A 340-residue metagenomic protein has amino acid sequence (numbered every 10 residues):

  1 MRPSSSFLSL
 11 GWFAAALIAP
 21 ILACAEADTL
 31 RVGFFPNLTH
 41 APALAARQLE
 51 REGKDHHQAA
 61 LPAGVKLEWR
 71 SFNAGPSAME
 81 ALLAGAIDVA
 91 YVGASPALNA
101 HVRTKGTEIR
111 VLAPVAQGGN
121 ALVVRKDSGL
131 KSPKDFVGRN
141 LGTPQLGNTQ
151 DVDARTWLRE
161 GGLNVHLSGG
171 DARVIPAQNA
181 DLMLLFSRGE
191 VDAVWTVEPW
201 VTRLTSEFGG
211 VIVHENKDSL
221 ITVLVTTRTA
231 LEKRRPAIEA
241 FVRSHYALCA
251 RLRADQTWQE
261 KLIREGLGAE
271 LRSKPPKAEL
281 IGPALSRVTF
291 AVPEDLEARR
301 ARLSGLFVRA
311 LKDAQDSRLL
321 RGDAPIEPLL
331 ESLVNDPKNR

Functional and structural regions predicted by a protein language model:
M1-L8: N-terminal secretory signal peptides that target proteins for export/translocation
S9-I21: Bacterial N-terminal signal peptides
A23-A27: Boundary at the C-terminal end of the N-terminal hydrophobic targeting segment
D28-P176, D192-W195, H214-D218: Short, glycine-/small- and polar/acidic-enriched structural segments that line small-molecule recognition paths
T39, G75-A78, G93-P96, S132 (+10 more regions): Stable alpha-helical elements in mature extracytoplasmic
T104-K105, S128, S168-D171, I175 (+1 more regions): Pocket-lining segment of extracytoplasmic ligand-binding domains
R234-L319: Secondary-structure end/capping motifs
F307-R340: Conserved C-terminal helix/tail region of periplasmic/extracytoplasmic solute-binding proteins
